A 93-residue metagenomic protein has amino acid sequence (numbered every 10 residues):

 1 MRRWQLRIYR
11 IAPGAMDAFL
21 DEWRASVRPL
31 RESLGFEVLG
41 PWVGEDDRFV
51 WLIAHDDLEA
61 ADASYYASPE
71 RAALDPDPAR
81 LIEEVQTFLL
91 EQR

Functional and structural regions predicted by a protein language model:
R3-I8, F19, L30-R31, F49-I53: Short, structured motif recognition centered on aromatic/hydrophobic residues
M16: Active-site rim elements
E22-P41, A54-L90: An amphipathic, aromatic/His-enriched active-site/gating alpha helix that lines ligand/cofactor pockets
E45-D47: Short strand-connecting beta-turns/loops that link adjacent beta-strands
